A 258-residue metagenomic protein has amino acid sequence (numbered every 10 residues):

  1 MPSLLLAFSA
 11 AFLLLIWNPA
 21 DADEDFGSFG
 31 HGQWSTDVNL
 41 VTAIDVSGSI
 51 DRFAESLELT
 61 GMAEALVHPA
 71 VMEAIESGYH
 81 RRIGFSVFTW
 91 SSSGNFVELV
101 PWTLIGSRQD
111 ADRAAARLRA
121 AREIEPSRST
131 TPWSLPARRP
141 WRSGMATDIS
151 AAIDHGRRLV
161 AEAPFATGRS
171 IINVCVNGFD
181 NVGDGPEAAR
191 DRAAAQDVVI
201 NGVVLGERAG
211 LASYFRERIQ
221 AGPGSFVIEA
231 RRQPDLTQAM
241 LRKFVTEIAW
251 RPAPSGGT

Functional and structural regions predicted by a protein language model:
A7-I16: Bacterial N-terminal signal peptides
W34-P101, A152-G156, I171-C175, V203: Von Willebrand factor
A43-F53, F85, P101, R117-R128 (+5 more regions): Second-shell loop/turn segments in exported
V46-I50, S91-N95, S107, V176-V182 (+2 more regions): Solvent-exposed loop/turn segments at secondary-structure junctions within structured extracellular/periplasmic domains
A63-V71, S92, E123, R157-F165 (+5 more regions): Sec-exported extracytoplasmic/periplasmic mature domains
I75, G178-R218: VWA/integrin I-like adhesion module and closely mimicked acidic/polar interface patches used
V97, Q109-S170, G202-L211, A239: Von Willebrand factor
L205-P254: Von Willebrand factor A/integrin I-like adhesion domains
